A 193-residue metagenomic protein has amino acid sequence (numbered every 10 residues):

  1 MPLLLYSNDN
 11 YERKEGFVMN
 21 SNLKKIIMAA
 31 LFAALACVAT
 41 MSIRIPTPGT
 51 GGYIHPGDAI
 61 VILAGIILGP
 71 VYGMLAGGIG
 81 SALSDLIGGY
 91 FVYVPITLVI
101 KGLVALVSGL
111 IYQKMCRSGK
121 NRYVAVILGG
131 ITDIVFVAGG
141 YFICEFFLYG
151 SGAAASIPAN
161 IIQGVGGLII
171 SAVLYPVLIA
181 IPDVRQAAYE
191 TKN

Functional and structural regions predicted by a protein language model:
P2-N193: Loop-helix junctions at membrane interfaces
